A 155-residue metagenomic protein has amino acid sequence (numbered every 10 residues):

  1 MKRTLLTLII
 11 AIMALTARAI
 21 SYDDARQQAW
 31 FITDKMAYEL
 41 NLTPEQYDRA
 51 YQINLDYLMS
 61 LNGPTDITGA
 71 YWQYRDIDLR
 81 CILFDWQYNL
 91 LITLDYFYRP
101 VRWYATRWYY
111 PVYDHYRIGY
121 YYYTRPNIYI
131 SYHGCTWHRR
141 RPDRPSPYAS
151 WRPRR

Functional and structural regions predicted by a protein language model:
K2-L8: Sec-dependent signal peptide recognition, specifically the positively charged N-region followed immediately by
T4, A17-I20: N-terminal export signals and maturation junctions of secreted/periplasmic proteins
I10-R18: Hydrophobic h-region of N-terminal signal peptides that target proteins for export in Gram-negative bacteria
Y22-D34, Y38, P44-R155: Low-complexity segments
